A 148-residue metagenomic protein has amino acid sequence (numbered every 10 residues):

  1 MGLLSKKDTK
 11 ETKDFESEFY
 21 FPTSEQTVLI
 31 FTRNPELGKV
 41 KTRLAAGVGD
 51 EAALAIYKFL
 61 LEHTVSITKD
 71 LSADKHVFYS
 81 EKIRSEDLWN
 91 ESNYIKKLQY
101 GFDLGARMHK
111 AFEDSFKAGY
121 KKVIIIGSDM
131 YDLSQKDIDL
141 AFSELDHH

Functional and structural regions predicted by a protein language model:
K7-R43: N-terminal nucleotide-binding beta1-loop-alpha1 segment
R43-E51: Short glycine-enriched, charge-decorated loop/helix-capping segments at active-site entrances that position
A55-A73: A short, N-terminal amphipathic alpha-helix
S72-A73, Y120, H147-H148: Short, high-confidence coil segments that cap the C-terminus of an alpha-helix and link into the following beta-strand
S72-Y94: Acidic donor-binding segment of Leloir-type glycosyltransferases
W89-K122: Short phosphate-binding loop-to-helix
I124-I126: Short aromatic-hydrophobic micro-motifs that form the base-stacking/packing surface for donor nucleotide recognition
M130-H148: Conserved donor-nucleotide/metal-binding helix-loop-beta segment in metal-dependent transferases, i.e., the alpha-helix
